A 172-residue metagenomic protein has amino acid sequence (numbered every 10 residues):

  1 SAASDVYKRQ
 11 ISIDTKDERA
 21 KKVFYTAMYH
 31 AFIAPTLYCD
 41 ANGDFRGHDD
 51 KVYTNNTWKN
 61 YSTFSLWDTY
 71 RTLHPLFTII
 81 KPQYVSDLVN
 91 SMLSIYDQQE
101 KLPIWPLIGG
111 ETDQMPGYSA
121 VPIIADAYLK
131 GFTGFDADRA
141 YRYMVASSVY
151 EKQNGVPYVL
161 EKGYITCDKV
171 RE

Functional and structural regions predicted by a protein language model:
A2-Y7: Short, small-residue-biased leader/transition segments that mark boundaries at the very start of proteins
I11-N60: Conserved oxyanion/phosphate-binding beta-strand-loop segments in alpha/beta enzyme cores
I11-T15, I79, G131-D138: Inter-helical turn/loop segments and adjacent helix faces that build the functional surface of alpha-helical bundle
T15, K59-N60, L76-I80, G110: Hydrophobic alpha-helical bundle architecture
R19-A20, K59-D68, T112-A120: Secondary-structure capping and boundary motifs in well-ordered enzyme cores
F24-C39, S62-V85, A125-K130: Alpha-helical support elements that line or immediately flank enzyme active sites and cofactor-binding pockets
N42, L76, L88-M92: Glycine-rich, histidine-containing beta strand-loop boundary motifs that form or position
Y84-E172: Active-site cavity-forming subdomains of large catalytic enzyme subunits
